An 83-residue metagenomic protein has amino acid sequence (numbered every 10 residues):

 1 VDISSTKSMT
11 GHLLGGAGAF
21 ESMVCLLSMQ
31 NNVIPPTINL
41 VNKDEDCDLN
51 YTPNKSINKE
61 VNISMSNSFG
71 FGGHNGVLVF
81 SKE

Functional and structural regions predicted by a protein language model:
V1-M9, A17-F71, S81-E83: Structural signature of cysteine-dependent C-C bond-forming condensing enzymes
N75-V79: Short beta-strand scaffold segments in enzyme catalytic cores
